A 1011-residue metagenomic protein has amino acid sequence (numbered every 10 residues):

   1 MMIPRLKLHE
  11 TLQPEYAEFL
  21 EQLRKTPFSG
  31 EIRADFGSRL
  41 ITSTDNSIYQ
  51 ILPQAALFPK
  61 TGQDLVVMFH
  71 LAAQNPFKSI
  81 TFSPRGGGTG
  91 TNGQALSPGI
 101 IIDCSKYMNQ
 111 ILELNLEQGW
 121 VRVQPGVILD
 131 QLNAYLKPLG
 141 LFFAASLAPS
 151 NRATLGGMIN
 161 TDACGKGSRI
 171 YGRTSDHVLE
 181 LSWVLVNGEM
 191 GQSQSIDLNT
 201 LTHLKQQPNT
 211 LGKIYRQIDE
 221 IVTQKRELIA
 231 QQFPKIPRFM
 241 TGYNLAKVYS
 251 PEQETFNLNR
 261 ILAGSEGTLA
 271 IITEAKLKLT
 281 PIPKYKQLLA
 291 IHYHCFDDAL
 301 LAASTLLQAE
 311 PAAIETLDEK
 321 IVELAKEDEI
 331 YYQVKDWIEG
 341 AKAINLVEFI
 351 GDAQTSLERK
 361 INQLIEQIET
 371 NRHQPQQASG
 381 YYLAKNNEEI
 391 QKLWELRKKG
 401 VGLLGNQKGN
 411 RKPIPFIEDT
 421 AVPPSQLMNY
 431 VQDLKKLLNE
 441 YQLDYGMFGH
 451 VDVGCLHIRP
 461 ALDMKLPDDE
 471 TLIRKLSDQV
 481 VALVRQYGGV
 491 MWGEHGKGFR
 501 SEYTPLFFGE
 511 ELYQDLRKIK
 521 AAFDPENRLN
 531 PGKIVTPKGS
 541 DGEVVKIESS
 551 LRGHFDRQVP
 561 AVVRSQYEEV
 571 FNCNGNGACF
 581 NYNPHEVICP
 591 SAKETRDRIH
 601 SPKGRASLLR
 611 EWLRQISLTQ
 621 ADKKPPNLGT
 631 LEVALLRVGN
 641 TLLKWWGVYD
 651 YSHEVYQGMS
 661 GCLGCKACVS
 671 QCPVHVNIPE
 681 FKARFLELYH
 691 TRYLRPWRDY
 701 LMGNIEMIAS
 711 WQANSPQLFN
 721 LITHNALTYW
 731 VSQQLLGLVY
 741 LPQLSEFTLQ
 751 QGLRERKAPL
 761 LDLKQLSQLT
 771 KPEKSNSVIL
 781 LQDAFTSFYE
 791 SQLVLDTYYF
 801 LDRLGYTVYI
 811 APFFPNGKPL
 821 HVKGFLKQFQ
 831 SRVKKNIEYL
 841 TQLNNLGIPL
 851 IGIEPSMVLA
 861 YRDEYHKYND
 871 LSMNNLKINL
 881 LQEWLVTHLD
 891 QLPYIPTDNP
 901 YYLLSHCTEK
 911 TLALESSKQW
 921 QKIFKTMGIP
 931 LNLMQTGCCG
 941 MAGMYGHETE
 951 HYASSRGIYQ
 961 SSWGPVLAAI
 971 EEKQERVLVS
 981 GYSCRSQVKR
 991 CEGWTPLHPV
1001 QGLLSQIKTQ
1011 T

Functional and structural regions predicted by a protein language model:
M1-A73, F77, G87-G119, Y171 (+6 more regions): N-terminal flexible segment immediately upstream of the FAD-binding catalytic core in FAD-dependent oxidoreductases
I3-L8, M68, K205-Y249, T255 (+5 more regions): Flexible inter-domain linker/hinge segments
T11, L23, I48-K78, F82 (+8 more regions): N-terminal glycine-rich flavin-associated loop
S47, T91-L96, D130, L136-L181 (+5 more regions): A gly/ser-rich beta-alpha-beta helix-loop segment of oxidoreductase catalytic cores
T89-T91, P149-G156, T241-V248, E315-Y331 (+15 more regions): A glycine-rich phosphate-binding loop feature that marks nucleotide/adenosyl-phosphate handling sites
A275, A309-N410, G449, E594-T595 (+4 more regions): Terminal amphipathic helices with adjacent charged low-complexity linkers/tails
D524, P531, P679-T1011: Iron-sulfur cluster-binding electron-transfer modules in prokaryotic oxidoreductases
V545-N576, F580-Q712, Q830-N836, S872 (+4 more regions): Ferredoxin-type iron-sulfur electron-transfer modules in oxidoreductases and energy-metabolism complexes
